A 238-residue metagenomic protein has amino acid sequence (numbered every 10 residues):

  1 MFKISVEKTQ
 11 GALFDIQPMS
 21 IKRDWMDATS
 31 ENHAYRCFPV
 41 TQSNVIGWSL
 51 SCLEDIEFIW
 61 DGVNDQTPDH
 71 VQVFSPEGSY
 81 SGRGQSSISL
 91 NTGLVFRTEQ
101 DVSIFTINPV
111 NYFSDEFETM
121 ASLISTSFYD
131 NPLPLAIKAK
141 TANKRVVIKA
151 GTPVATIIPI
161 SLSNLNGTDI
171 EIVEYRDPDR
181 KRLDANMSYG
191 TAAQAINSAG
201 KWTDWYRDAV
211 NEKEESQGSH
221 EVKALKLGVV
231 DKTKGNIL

Functional and structural regions predicted by a protein language model:
M1-Y129, K140-L238: Non-catalytic terminal segments and appended small domains
L133-L135: Short strand-edge motifs at loop-to-beta-strand transitions and within beta-strands of extracellular beta-rich domains
